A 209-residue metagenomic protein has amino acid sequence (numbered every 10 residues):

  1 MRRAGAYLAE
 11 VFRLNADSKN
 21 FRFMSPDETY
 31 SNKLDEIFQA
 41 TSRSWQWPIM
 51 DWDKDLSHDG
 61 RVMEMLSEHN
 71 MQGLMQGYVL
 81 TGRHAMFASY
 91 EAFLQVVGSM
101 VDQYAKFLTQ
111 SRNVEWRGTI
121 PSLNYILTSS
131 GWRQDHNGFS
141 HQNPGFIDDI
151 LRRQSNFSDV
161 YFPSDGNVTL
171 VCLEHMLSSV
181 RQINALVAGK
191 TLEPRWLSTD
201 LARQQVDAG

Functional and structural regions predicted by a protein language model:
M1-G209: Thiamine diphosphate
